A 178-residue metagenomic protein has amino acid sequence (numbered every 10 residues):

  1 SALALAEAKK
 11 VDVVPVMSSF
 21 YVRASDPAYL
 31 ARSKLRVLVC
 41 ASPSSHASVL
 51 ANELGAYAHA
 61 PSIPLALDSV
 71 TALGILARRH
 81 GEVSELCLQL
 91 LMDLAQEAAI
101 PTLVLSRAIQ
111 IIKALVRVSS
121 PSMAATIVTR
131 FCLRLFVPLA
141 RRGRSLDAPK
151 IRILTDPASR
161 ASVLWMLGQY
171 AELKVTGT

Functional and structural regions predicted by a protein language model:
S1-T178: Extended alpha-solenoid helical-repeat scaffolds
